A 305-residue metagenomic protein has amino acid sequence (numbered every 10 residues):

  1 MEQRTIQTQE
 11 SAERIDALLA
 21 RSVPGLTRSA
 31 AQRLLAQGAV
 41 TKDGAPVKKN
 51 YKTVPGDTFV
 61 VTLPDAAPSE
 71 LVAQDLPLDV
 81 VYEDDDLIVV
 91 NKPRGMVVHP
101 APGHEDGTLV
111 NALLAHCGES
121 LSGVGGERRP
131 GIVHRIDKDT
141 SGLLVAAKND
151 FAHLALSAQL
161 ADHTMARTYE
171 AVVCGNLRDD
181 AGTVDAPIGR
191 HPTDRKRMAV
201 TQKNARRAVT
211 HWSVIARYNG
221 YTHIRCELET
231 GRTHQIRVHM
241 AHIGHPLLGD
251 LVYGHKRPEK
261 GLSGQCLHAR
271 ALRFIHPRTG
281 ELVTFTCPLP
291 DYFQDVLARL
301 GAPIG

Functional and structural regions predicted by a protein language model:
M1-R33, L78, T193, Q202-V209 (+3 more regions): Pseudouridine synthases involved in rRNA/tRNA modification
M1-T183, P187-P192, C266, T286 (+1 more regions): RNA pseudouridine synthases
K42-D43, H99-P100, A147, M198-Q202 (+2 more regions): Thr-Gly-centered strand-to-loop micro-motif
D43-K48, G220-H223, P258: Short alpha-helix capping/helix-loop boundary micro-motifs
D84, K138-D139, M165, R206 (+2 more regions): Short flexible coil/turn linkers enriched for glycine and charged/polar residues that connect secondary-structure
I88, I224-E227: Short, well-ordered beta-strand segments enriched in hydrophobic/aromatic residues
M96, K196-M198, M240: Methionine-biased hydrophobic packing positions in alpha-helices, especially within tandem helical repeat solenoids
W212: Long C-terminal interaction/binding lobes of large macromolecular proteins
